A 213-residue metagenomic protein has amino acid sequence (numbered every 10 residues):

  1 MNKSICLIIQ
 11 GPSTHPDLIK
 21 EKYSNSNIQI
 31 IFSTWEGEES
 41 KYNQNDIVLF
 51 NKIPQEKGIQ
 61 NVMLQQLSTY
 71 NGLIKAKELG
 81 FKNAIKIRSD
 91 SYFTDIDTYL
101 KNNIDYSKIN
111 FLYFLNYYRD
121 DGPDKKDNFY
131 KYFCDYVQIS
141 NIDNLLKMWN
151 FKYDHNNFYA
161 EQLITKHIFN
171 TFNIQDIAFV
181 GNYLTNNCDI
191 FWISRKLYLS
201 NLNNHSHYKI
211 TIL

Functional and structural regions predicted by a protein language model:
M1-L213: ER/Golgi luminal nucleotide-sugar-dependent glycosyltransferases, focusing on the catalytic module
